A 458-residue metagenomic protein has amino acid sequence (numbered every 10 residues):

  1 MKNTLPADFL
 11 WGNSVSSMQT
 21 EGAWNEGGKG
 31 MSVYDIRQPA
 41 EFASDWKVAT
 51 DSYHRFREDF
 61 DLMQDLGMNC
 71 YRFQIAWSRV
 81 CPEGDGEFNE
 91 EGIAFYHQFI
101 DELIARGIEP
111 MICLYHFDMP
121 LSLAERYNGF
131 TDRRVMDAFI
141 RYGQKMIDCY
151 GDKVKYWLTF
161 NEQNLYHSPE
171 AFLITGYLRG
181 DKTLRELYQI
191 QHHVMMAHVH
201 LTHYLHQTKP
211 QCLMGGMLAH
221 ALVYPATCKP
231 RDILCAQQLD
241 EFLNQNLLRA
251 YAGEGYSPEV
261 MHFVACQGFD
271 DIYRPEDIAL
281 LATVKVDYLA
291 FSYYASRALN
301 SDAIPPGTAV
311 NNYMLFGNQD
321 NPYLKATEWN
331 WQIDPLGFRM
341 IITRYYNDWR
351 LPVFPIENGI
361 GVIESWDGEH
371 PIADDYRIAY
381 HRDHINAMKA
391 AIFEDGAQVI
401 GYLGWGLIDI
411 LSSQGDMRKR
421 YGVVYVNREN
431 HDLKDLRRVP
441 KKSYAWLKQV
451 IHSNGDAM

Functional and structural regions predicted by a protein language model:
M1-A40, Q64, E83-G84, I93-M458: Active-site region of glycoside hydrolase catalytic domains
D8-L10, Y53, C70: A common structural microfeature
G30-D61, L66: Aromatic- and Gly/Pro-rich amphipathic surface segment
R55-A76, T283-L289: Catalytic domains of carbohydrate-active enzymes, especially glycoside hydrolases
I75-F88: Glycine-rich, proline-tolerant flexible connector loops at the mouths of alpha/beta enzymes
